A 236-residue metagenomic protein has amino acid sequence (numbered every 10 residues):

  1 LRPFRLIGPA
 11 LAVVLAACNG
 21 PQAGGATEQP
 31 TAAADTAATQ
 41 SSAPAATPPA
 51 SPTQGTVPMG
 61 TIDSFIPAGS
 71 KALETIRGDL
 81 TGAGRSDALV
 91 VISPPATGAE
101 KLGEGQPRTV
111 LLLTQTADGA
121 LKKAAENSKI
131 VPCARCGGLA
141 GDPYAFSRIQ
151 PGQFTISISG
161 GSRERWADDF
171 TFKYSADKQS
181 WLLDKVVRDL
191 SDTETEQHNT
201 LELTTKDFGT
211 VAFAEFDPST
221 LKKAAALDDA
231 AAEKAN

Functional and structural regions predicted by a protein language model:
L1-G8: Bacterial N-terminal signal peptides that target proteins for export
V14-A17: C-terminal motif of bacterial Sec signal peptides marking the signal peptidase cleavage site
N19-P30, Y144-N236: Acidic, small-residue rich beta-repeat scaffolds with periodic aromatic anchors
N19-S51: Short, low-complexity, disordered segments immediately C-terminal to signal peptides in bacterial exported proteins
P49, T97-E126, F172-K173: Beta-propeller blade repeat segments, especially FG-GAP/WD-type strand-to-loop junctions in 6- to 7-bladed propeller
K71-L80, A140-P151: Beta-propeller blade termini
G84-S86: Glycine-aliphatic tripeptides that mark coil-to-beta-strand junctions in extracellular and membrane proteins
A88-I92, I156-S157: Hydrophobic beta-strand segments that make up the repeating blades of beta-propeller and related beta-repeat
